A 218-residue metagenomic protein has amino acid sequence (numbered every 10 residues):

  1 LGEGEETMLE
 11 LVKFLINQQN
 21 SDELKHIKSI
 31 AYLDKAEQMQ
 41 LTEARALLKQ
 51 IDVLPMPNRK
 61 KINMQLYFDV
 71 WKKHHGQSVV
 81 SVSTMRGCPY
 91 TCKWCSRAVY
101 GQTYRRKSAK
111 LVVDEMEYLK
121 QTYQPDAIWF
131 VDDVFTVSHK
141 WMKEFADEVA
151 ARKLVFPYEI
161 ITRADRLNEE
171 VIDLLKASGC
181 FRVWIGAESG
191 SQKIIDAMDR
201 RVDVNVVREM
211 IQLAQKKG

Functional and structural regions predicted by a protein language model:
L1-Q50: Glycine-rich beta-alpha loop elements in corrinoid/cobalamin-binding modules across cobalamin-dependent enzymes
P57-K217: Radical SAM [4Fe-4S] cluster-binding motif and immediate context
